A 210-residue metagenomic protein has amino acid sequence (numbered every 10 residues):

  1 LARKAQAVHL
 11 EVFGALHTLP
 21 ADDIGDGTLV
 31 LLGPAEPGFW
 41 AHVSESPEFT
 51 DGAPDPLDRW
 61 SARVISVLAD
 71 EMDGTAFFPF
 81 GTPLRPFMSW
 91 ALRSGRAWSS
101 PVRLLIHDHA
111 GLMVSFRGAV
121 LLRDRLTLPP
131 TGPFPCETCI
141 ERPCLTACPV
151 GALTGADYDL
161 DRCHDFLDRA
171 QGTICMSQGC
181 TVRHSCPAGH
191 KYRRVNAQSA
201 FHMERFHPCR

Functional and structural regions predicted by a protein language model:
L1-R210: Non-ligating segments of multi-cofactor redox enzymes
